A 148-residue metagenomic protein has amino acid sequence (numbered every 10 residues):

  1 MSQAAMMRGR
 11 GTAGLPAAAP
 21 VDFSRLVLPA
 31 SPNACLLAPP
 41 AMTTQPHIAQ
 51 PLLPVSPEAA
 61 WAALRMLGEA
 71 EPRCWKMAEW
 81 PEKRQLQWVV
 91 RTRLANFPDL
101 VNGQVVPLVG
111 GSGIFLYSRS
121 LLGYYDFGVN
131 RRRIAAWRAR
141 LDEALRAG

Functional and structural regions predicted by a protein language model:
S2-G148: Ser/Thr-rich, low-complexity intrinsically disordered terminal regions
